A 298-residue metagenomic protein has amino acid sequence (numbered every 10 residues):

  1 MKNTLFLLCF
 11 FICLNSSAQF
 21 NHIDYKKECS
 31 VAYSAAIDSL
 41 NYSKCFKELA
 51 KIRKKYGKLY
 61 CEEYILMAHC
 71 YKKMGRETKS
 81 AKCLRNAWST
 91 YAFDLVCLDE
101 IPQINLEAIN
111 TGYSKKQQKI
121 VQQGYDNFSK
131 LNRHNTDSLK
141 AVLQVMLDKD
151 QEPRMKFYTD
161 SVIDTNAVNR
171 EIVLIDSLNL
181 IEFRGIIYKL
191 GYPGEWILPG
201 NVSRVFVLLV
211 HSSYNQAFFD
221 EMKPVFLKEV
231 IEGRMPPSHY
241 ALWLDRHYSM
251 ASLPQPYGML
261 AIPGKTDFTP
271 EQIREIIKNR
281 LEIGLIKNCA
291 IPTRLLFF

Functional and structural regions predicted by a protein language model:
M1-T4, Q19: Positively charged n-region of N-terminal signal peptides that target proteins for export
T4-L14: Sec-dependent N-terminal signal peptides
F20-S203, S213-Y214, L244: Preference for long, solvent-exposed alpha-helical segments and helix-linker "stalks"
C45, Q117, N179-E182, F218 (+2 more regions): Stable alpha-helical elements in mature extracytoplasmic
Y192-P193, M235, C289: Intrinsically disordered or highly flexible coil/loop and linker segments, enriched in small and charged/polar residues
L198-V202, F219-M259: Extended alpha-helical interaction scaffolds used for oligomerization/partner binding
L208-H211: Structural detector for internal amphipathic alpha-helices that build alpha-solenoid repeat scaffolds
Y240-F298: A cross-kingdom marker for long, charged
